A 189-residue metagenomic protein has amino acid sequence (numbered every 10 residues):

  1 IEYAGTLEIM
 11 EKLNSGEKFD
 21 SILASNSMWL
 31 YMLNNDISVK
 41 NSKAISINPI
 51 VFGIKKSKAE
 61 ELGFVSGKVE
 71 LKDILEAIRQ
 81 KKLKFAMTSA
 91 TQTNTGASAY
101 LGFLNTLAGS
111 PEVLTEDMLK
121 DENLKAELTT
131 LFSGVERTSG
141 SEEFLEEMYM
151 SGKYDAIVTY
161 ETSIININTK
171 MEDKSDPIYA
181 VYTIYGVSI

Functional and structural regions predicted by a protein language model:
I1, E60, S66-K68, A77 (+2 more regions): Alpha-helix termini
I1-Q92: N-terminal segment of the mature folded domain
E8, K12, E17, M28 (+10 more regions): Extracytoplasmic/secreted proteins, especially bacterial periplasmic and envelope-associated proteins
K40-I45, L75, T169-S188: Short beta-strand->loop
I54-K55, M87, N105, T159 (+1 more regions): Hydrophobic side chains in beta-strands
I78, K82-G96, Y100-N123, L128 (+1 more regions): Short beta-strand->loop
Q92, S163-I164, G186-S188: Short, solvent-exposed loop/turn segments at secondary-structure junctions
S110-T183: Ligand-binding pocket segment of bilobal, Venus flytrap-like solute-binding proteins
